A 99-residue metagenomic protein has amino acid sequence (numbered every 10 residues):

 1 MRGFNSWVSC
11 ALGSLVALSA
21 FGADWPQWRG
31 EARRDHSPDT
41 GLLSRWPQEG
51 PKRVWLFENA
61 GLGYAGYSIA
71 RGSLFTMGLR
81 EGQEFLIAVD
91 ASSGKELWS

Functional and structural regions predicted by a protein language model:
M1-A11: Bacterial N-terminal signal peptides that target proteins for export
S9-S19: Bacterial N-terminal signal peptides
F21-S99: Noncatalytic, solvent-exposed loop/strand surfaces of beta-propeller-type extracellular/periplasmic domains
